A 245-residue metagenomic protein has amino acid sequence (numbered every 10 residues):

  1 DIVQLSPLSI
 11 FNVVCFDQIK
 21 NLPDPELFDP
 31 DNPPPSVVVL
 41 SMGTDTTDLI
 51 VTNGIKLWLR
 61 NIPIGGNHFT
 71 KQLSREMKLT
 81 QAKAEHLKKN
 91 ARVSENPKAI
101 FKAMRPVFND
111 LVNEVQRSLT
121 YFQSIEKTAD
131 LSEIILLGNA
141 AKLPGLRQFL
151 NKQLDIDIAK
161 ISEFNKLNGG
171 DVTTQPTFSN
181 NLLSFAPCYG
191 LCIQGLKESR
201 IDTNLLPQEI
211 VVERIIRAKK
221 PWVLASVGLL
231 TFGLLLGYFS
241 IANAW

Functional and structural regions predicted by a protein language model:
D1-W245: Hydrophobic/aromatic-enriched cytosolic interaction surfaces used to assemble or bind macromolecules
